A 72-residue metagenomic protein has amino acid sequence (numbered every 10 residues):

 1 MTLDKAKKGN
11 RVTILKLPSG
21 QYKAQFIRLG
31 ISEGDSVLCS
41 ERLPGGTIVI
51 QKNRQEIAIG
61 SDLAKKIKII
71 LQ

Functional and structural regions predicted by a protein language model:
M1-Q72: Compact, glycine-rich, soluble single-domain proteins
